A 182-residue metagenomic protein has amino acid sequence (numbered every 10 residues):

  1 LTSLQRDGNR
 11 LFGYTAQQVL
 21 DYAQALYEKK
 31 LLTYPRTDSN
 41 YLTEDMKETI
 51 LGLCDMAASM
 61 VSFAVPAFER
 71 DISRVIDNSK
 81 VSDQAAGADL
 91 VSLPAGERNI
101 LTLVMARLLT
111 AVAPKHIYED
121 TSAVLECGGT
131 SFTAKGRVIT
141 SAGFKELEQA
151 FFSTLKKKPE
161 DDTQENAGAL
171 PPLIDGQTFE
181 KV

Functional and structural regions predicted by a protein language model:
L1-V182: Core catalytic DNA strand-manipulation module of type IA topoisomerases
